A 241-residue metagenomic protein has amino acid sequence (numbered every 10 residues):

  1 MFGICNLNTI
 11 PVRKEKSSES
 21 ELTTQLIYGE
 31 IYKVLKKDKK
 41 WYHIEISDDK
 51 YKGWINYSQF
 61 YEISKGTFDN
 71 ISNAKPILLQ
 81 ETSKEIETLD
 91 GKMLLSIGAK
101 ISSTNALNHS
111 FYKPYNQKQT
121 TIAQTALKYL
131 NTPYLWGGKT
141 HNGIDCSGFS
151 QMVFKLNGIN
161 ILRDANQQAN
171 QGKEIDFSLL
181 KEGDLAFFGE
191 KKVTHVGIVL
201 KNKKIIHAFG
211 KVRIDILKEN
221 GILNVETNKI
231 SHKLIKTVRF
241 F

Functional and structural regions predicted by a protein language model:
M1, T24, I46-T132: Boundary regions of SH3-family modules and the immediately adjacent low-complexity/disordered segments in eukaryotic
M1-R13, D69-S83, M152-Q167: Short, basic/aromatic beta-hairpin or loop at an interaction surface
T9-I10, T23, Y61-I63, E174 (+1 more regions): Aromatic- and glycine-rich peptidoglycan recognition patches
E15-Y28, T88-L95, D176: SH3/SH3-like (including bacterial SH3b) beta-barrel domains that bind proline-rich motifs or cell-wall ligands
G29, Y42-I46, I205: SH3/SH3-like beta-barrel fold
E30, A99, G183-D184: Structural motif
A126, H141-N157: Active-site nucleophilic cysteine motif
I159-N220: ...with weaker cross-activation on analogous glycine-rich loops/strands in unrelated enzymes
